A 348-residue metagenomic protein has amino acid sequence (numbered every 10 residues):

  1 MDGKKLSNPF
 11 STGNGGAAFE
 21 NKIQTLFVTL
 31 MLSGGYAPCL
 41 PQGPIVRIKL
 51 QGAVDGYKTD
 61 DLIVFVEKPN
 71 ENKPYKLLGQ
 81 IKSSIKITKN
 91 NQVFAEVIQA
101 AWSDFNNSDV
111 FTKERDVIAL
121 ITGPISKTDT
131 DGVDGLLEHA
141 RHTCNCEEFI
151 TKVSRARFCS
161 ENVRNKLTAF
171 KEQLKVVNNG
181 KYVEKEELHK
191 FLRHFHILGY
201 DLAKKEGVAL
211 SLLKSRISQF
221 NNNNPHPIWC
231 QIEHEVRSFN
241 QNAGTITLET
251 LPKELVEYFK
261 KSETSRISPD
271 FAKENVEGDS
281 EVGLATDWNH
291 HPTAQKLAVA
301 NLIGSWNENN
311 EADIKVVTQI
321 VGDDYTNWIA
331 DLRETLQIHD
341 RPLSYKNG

Functional and structural regions predicted by a protein language model:
M1-A17, T29-S33, P69-G348: Acidic metal-coordinating catalytic centers involved in nucleic-acid phosphodiester chemistry
E20: Cytosolic nucleotide-binding catalytic cores of signal-transduction proteins
I23-L26: Hydrophobic alpha-helical segments that either span membranes
M31-K58, E67: A short acidic/basic microdomain associated with nuclease active sites
L62-I63: General structural concept
